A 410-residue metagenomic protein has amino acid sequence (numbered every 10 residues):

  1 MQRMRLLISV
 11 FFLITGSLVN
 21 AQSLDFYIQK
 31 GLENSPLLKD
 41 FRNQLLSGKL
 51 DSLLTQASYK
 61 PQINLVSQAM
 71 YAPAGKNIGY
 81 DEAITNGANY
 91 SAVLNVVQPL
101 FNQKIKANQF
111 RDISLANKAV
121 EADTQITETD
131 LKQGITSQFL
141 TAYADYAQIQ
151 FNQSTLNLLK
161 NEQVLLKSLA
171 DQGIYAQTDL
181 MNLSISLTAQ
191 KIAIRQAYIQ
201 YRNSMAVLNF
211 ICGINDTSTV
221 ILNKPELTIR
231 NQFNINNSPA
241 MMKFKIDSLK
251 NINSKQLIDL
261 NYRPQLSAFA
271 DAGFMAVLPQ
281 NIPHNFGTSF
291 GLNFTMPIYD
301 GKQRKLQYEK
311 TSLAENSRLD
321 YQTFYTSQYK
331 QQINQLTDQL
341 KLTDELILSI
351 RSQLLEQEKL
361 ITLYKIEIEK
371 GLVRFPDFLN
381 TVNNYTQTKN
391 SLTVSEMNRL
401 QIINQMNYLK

Functional and structural regions predicted by a protein language model:
M1-P36, M406-K410: Bacterial Sec-dependent N-terminal signal peptides
N20-Q62, I174-A176, C212-S254, R263 (+2 more regions): Bacterial Sec-pathway N-terminal export signals of envelope proteins
F26, A122, E128-M242, T343 (+1 more regions): Periplasmic alpha-helical coiled-coil/stalk elements that build and connect Gram-negative outer-membrane
D40-T55, T127, L131-Q150, S168 (+4 more regions): Amphipathic alpha-helical coiled-coil segments
Q62-A83, V97-I126, Y262-T288, T295-E309: Small/polar (Gly/Ser/Thr/Ala-rich) solvent-exposed segments that form structured loops/beta-strands/short helices used
A88-Y90, L249, H284-T288: Residues that define the transmembrane beta-barrel architecture of outer-membrane proteins
V93-N95, F139, G291-N293, T337: Membrane-embedded beta-strand positions in outer-membrane beta-barrel channels/transporters
N95, K243, L257, N293-T295: Outer-membrane beta-barrel architecture
